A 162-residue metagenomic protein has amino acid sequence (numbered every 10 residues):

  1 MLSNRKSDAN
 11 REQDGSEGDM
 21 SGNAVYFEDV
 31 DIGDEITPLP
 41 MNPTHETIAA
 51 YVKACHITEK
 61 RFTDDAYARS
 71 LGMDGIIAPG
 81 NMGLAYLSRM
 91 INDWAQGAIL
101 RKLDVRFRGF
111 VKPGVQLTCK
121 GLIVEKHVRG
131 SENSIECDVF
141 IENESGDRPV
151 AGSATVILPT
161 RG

Functional and structural regions predicted by a protein language model:
L2-I36, F110-G162: HotDog/MaoC-like acyl-thioester-processing domains
G15-I76: Catalytic strand-loop segment that frames the active site of acyl-thioester-processing enzymes
A54-H56, A68, K102-D104, G130-S131 (+2 more regions): Short, charged/polar low-complexity linear motifs in solvent-exposed/disordered segments
R69-V124: Hydrophobic beta-strand-centered segment that forms part of the acyl-chain substrate-binding groove
